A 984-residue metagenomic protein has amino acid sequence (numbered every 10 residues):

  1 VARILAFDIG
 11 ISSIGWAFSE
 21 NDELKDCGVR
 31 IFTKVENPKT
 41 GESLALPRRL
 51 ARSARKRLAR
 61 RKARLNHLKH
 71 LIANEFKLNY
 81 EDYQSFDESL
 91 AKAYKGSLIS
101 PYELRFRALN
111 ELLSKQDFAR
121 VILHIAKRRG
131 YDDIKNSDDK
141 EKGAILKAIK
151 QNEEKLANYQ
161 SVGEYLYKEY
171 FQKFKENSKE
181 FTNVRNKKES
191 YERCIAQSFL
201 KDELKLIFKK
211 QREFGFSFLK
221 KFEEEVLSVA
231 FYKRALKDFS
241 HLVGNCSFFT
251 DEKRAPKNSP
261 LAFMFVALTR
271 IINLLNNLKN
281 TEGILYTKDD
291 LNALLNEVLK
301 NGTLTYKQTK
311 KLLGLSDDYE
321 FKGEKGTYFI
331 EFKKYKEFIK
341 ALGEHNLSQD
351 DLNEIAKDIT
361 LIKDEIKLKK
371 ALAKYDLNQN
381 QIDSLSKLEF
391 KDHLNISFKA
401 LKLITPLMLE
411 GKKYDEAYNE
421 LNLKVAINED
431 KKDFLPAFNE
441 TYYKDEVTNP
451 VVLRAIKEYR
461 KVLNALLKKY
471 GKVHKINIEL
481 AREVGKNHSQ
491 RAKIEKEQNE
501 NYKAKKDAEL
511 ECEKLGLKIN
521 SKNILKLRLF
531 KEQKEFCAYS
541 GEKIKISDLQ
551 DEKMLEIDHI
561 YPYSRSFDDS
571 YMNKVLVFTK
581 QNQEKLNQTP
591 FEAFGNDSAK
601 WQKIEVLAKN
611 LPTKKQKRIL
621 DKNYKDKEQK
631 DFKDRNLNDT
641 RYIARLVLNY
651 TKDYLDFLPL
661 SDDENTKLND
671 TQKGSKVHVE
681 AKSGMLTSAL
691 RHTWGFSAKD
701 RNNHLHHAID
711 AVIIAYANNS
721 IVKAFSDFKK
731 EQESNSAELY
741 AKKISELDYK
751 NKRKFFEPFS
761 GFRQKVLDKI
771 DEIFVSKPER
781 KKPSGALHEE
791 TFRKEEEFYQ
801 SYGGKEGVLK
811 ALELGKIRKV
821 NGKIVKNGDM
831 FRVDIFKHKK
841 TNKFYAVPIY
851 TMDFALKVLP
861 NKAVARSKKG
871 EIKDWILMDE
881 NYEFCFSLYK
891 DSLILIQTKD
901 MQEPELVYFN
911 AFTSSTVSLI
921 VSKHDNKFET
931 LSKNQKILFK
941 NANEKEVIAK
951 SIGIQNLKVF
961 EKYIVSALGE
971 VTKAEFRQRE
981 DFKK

Functional and structural regions predicted by a protein language model:
V1-L463, H706-S720, N735-K984: Extended, Lys/Arg-rich, non-catalytic nucleic-acid recognition/anchoring regions of very large nucleic-acid-interacting
A2, R49-A54, P436-N449, K514-K526 (+4 more regions): Glycine- and acidic
A2, S12, F530-K534, K553 (+1 more regions): Short metal-coordination and nucleic-acid-contact micro-motifs, chiefly zinc-binding Cys/His arrays
W16, G541-V577, K585-A593: Histidine-centered nuclease catalytic patch
L71, D358, L407, A455-K469 (+10 more regions): Generic, well-ordered alpha-helical scaffold segments in large soluble proteins
F76-K77, S89, F118, Y571-A711 (+3 more regions): Domain-exit/linker segments immediately C-terminal to small folded modules
K472-L517, N638-R793: Long, compositionally biased intrinsically disordered regions
H474-I544, F567-D569, N610-L611, K617-I619 (+1 more regions): Short, charged surface segments at domain edges that flank catalytic/cofactor-binding sites
